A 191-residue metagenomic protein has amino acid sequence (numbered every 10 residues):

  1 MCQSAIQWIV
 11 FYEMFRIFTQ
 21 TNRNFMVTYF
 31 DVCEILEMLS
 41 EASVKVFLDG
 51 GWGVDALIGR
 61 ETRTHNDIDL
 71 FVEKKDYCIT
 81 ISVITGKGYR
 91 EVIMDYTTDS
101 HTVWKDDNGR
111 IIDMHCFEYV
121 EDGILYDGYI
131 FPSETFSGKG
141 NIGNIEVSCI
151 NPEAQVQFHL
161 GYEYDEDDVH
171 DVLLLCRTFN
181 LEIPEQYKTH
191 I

Functional and structural regions predicted by a protein language model:
W8, M14-I191: Compositionally biased terminal segments of proteins
